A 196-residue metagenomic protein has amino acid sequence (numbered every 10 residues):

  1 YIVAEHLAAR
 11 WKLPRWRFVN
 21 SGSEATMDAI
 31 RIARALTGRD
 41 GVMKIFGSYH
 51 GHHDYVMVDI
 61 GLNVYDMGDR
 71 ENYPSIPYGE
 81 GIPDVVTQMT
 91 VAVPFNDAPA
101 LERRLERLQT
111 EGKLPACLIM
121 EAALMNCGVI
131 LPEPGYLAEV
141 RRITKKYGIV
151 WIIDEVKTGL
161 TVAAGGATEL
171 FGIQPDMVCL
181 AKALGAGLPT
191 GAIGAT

Functional and structural regions predicted by a protein language model:
I2-A116: PLP-dependent aspartate aminotransferase-fold enzymes
G22-S23, F46-G51, L124, K157-L160 (+1 more regions): Acidic, glycine-rich active-site loops and adjacent beta-strand->loop/helix elements that engage anionic groups
I30-R31, H53-V58, V129-I130, T161-G166 (+1 more regions): Short acidic, glycine/serine/threonine-rich loops at helix termini
G41, G148-V150, D176, P189: Proline-centered loop/turn at the N-terminus of a beta-strand
G112-V129: Short acidic, glycine-rich surface-loop motifs adjacent to enzyme active sites
I130-V162: Catalytic PLP-binding core of fold-type I/II PLP enzymes
E169-T196: Active-site PLP attachment segment
